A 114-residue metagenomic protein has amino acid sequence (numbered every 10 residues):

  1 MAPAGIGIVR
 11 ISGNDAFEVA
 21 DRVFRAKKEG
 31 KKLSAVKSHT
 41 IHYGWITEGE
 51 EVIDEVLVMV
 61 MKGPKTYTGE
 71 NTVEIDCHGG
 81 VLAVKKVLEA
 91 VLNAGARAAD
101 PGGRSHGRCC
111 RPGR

Functional and structural regions predicted by a protein language model:
M1-R114: A glycine-rich (often HGG/GG-containing) alpha/beta subdomain
